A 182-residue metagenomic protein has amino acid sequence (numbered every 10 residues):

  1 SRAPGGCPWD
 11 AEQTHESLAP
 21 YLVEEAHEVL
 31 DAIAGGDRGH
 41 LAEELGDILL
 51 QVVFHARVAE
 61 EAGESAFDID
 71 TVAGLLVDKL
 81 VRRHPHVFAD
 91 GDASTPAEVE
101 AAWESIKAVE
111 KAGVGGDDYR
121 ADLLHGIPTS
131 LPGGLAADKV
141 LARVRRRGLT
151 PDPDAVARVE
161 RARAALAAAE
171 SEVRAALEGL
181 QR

Functional and structural regions predicted by a protein language model:
S1-E44, L50-R182: Flexible "arm" and connector segments at domain edges
